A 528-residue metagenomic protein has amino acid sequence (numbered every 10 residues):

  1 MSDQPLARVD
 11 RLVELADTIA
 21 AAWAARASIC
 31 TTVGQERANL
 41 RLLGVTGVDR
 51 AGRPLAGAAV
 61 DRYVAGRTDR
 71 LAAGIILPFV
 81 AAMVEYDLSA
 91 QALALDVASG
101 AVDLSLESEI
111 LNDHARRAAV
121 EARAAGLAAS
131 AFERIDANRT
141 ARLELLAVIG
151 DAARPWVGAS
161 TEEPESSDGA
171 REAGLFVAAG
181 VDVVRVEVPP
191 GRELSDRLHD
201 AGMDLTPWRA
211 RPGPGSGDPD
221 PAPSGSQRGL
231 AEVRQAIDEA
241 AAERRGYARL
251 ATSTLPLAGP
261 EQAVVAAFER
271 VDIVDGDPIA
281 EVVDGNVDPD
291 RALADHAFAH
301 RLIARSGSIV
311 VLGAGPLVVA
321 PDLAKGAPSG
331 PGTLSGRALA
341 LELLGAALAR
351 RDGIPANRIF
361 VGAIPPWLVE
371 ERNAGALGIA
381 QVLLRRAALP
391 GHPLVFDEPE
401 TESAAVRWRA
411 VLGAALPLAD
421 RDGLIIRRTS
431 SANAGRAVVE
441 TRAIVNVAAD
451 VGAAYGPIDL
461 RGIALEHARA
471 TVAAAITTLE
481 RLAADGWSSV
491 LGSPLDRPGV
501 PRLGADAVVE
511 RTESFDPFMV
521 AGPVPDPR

Functional and structural regions predicted by a protein language model:
M1-S167, L175-V181, D200-G217, P221-A231 (+8 more regions): Long, compositionally biased, glycine/small-hydrophobic-enriched stretches that function as flexible linkers, tethers
A128-E133, A147-A153, V157-D420, A432 (+1 more regions): Helix-rich catalytic cores of soluble enzyme domains
P189, G391, L424, P457-L460 (+1 more regions): Intrinsically disordered or highly flexible coil/loop and linker segments, enriched in small and charged/polar residues
L424-A432: Short acidic/histidine-rich active-site segments
